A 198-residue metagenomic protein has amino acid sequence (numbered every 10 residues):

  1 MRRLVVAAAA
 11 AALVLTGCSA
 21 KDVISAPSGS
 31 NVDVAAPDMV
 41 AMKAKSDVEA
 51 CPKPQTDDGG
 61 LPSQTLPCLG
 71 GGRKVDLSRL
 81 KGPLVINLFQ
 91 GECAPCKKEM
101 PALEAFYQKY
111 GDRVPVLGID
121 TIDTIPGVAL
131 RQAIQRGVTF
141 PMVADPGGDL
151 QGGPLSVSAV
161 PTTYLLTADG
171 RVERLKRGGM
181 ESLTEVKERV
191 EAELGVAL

Functional and structural regions predicted by a protein language model:
M1-P67, L198: N-terminal targeting signals for export/organelle localization
T56, S63-L84: A short beta-strand-turn-helix
V75-K97, L103, V116: Short active-site neighborhood of thiol/selenol oxidoreductases, capturing the structured segment around
G82, R113-V114, T139-F140: A generic structural signal for alpha->beta connector loops
L88-Q90, I119-I122, D145-P146, K176-G178: Active-site-proximal beta-strand/loop segments in catalytic clefts of secreted hydrolases
E92, Y107-G111, V190, L194-A197: Sec/Tat-exported extracytoplasmic proteins
K97-R136, P146-G153: Structural microenvironment flanking redox-active thiols in thiol-disulfide oxidoreductases
I134-T139, D145-L198: Thiol/disulfide oxidoreductase modules built on the thioredoxin-like
